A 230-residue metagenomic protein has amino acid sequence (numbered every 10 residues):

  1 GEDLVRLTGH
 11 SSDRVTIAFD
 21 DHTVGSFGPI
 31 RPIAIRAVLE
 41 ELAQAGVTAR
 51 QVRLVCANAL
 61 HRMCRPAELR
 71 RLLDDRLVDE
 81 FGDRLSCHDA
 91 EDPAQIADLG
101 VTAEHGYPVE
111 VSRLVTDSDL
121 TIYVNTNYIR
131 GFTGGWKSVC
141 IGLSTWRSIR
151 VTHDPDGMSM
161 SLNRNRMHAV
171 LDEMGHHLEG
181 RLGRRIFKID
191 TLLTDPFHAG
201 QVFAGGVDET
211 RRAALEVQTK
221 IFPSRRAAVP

Functional and structural regions predicted by a protein language model:
G1-D3, A37-E41, E104-L114, L171-M174: Short alpha-helical segments and helix-capping/turn motifs at coil-helix boundaries
D3-R65: N-terminal active-site beta-alpha-beta segment that forms phosphate/nucleotide-binding and substrate-recognition loops
A18-H22, N125, T191-L192: Short loop/turn segments at strand-loop or loop-helix junctions that form parts of catalytic or ligand-binding pockets
S26-P32, F132-V139: Glycine/threonine-rich flexible loop motifs
I30-V38, L72, M167-L171: Well-ordered, non-membrane alpha-helical segments in soluble/globular domains
Q51-R71, H88-P93, S159-M160, D190-A199: Short connector loops at secondary-structure junctions
R62-G135: An acidic, phosphate/nucleotide-engaging active-site surface
G135-P230: Extended, low-polarity segments enriched in aliphatic/aromatic residues
